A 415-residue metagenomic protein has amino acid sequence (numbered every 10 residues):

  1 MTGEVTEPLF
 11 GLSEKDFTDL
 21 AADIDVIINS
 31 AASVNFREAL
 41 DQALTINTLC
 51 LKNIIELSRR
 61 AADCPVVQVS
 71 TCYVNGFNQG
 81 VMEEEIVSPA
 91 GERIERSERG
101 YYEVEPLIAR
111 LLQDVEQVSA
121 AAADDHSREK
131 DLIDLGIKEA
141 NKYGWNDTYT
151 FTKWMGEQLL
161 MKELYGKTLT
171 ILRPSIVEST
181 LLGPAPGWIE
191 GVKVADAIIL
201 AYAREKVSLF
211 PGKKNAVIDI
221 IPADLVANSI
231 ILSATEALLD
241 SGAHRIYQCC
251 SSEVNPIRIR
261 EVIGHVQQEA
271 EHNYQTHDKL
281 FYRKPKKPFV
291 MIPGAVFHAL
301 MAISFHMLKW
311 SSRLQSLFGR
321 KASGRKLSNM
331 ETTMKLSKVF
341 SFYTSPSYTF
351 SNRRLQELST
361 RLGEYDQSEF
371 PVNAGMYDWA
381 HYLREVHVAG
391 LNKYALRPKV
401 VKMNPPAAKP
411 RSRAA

Functional and structural regions predicted by a protein language model:
M1-F10, A120-R128, E205-K206: Eukaryotic helix-linker segments that join adjacent hydrophobic helices
M1-V26: Conserved Rossmann-fold cofactor-binding substructure of NAD(P)-dependent oxidoreductases
A21, V26-S30, R37-T45, L49-F151 (+2 more regions): Conserved Rossmann-fold NAD(P)-dependent oxidoreductase catalytic core, especially the SDR/UDP-sugar
A21-A31, A123-I137, A197-L209, S229 (+3 more regions): Active-site-adjacent bridging/hinge elements
I46, I221, I257, F350: Residue-level signal for the nucleotide or nucleotide-sugar donor/cofactor binding architecture
Q79-R110, P186-K206, F210-P211, I257 (+1 more regions): A catalytic-pocket lid/entrance helix-loop region that shapes and gates access to the active site across common
D131-D147, K167-L169, P174-G183, G187-L225 (+3 more regions): A conserved pocket-lining segment of Rossmann-fold NAD(P)-dependent short-chain dehydrogenase/reductase
E236-V339, S351, E357-G375, L383-G390 (+1 more regions): Mid/C-terminal beta-alpha module of Rossmann-like enzyme folds, strongest in SDR-family dehydrogenases/epimerases
